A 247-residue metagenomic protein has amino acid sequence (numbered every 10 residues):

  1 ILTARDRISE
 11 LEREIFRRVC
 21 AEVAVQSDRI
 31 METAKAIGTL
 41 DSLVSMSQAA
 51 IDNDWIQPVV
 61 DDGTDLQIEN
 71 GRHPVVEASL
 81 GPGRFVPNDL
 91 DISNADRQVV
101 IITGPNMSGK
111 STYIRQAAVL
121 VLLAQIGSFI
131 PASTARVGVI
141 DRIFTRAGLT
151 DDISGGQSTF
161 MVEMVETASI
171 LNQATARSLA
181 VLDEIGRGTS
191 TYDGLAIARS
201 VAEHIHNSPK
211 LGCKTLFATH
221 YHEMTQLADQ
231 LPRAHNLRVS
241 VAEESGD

Functional and structural regions predicted by a protein language model:
I1-V44, L90, A147-Q157, M164-E166: Long, non-coiled-coil amphipathic alpha-helical linker/lever segments that couple catalytic cores to other domains
L43-D247: ATPase nucleotide-binding head domains, primarily ABC-like/P-loop NTPase cores
